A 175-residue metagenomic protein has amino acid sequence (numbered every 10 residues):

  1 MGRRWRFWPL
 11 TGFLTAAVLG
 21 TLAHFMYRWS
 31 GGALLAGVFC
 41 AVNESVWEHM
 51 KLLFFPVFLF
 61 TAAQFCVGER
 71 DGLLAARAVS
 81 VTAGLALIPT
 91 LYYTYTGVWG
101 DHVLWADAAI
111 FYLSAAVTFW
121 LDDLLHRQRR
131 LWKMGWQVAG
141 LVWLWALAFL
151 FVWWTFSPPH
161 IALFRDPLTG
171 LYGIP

Functional and structural regions predicted by a protein language model:
M1-G12: N-terminal membrane topogenic signal
T15-G32, F151-S157: Alpha-helical transmembrane segments of multi-pass membrane proteins
G20, H24, F60, A76-T96: Small-polar-interrupted transmembrane alpha-helices in polytopic inner-membrane proteins
V38-K51, G170-P175: Short aromatic-rich membrane-water interface segments that cap or initiate transmembrane helices in multi-pass membrane
L52-Q64, Y112-D123: Hydrophobic cores of alpha-helical transmembrane segments in multi-pass inner/ER membrane proteins, independent
D71, T94-W105: Membrane-interface helix caps and helix-loop-helix hairpins in membrane proteins
G84-I88, D107-L124, W145-A146: Hydrophobic alpha-helical membrane segments
H126-P175: Terminal transmembrane helical module of multi-pass membrane proteins
